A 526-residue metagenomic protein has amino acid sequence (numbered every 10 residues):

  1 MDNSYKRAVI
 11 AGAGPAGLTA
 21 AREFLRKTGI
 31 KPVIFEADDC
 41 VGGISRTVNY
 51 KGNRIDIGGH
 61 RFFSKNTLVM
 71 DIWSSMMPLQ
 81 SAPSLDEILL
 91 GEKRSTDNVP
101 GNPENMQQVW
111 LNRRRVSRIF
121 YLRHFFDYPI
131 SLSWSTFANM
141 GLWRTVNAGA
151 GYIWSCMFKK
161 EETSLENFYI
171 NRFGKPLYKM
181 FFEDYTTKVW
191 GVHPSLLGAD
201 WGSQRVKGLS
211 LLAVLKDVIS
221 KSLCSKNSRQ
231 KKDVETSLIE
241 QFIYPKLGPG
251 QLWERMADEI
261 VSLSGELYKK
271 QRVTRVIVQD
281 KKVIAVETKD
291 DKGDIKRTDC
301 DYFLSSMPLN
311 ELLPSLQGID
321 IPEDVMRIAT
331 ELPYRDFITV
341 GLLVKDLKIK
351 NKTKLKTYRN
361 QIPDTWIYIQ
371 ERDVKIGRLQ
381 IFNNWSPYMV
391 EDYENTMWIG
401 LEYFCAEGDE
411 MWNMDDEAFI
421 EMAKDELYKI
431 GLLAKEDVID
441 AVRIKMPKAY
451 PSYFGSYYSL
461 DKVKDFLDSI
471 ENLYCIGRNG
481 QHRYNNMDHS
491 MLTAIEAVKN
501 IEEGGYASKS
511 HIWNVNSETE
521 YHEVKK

Functional and structural regions predicted by a protein language model:
N3-I34: N-terminal Rossmann-like FAD-binding beta1-loop-alpha1 element of flavoenzymes
A16, C40, N310: Conserved Rossmann-like nucleotide-cofactor binding loop
L25-Y50: Glycine-rich FAD pyrophosphate-binding loop
K27, P245, K269-N413, E417 (+2 more regions): Mid-domain catalytic core of redox enzymes that form a hydrophobic substrate pocket/lid adjacent to a catalytic redox
T47, I130, N360-T365, D373-K526: Conserved flavin/dinucleotide-binding core of flavoenzymes
K51-C156, K207: Dinucleotide-binding Rossmann-like beta1-alpha1 core, especially the glycine-rich loop that anchors the ADP
R113, K269-Q271, G477: Short loop/edge segments at beta-strand edges and connector loops that shape dinucleotide/nucleotide cofactor-binding
S135, M140-G141, T145-V276, I284 (+3 more regions): Active-site/ligand-binding neighborhood in enzyme catalytic cores
